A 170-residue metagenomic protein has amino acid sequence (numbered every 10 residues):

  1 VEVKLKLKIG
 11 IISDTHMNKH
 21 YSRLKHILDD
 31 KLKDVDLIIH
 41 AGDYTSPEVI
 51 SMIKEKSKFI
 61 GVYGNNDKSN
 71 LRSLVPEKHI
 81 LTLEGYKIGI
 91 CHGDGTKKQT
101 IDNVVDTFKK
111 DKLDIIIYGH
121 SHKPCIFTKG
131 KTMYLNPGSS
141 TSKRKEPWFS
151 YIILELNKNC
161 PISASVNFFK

Functional and structural regions predicted by a protein language model:
V1-S57, D67-E77, G85-K87, P147-S150: N-terminal active-site segment of His-dependent metallophosphoesterases
E2-K6, I12, L83-E84, D106 (+2 more regions): Binuclear metal-dependent phosphoesterase catalytic core
I11-S13, L37-D43, I60-N65, G89-H92 (+2 more regions): Active-site neighborhood of phospho(di)ester-bond hydrolases with catalytic His/Asp-centered motifs
M17-H20, Y44-V49, N66-R72, G95-T100 (+2 more regions): Active-site environment of divalent metal-dependent phosphoester hydrolases
K56-K58, K131-T132: A short helix->loop->beta-strand "cap" motif at the edges of active sites that frequently abuts
D67-K112, T141-K145: Active-site-proximal segments of metal-dependent phosphoesterases and phosphodiesterases across multiple
E77-H79, P124, I152: Residue-level detector of beta-strand structural context in well-folded domains
D106-F127, M133-Y134: Short, positively charged, low-complexity/disordered linker segments
